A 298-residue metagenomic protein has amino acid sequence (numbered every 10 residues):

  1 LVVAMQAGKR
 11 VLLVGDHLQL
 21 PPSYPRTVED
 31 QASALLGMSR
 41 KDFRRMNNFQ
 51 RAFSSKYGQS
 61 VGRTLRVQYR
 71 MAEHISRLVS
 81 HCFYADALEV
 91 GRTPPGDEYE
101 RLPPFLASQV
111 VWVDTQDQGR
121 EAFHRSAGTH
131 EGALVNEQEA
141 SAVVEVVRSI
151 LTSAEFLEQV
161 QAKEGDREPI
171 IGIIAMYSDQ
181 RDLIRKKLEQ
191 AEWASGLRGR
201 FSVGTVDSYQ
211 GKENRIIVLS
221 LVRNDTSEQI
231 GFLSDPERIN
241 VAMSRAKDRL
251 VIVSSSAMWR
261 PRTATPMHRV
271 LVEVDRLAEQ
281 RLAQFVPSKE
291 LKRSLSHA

Functional and structural regions predicted by a protein language model:
L1-A298: Conserved helicase motor core of SF1/SF2 NTP-dependent helicases
